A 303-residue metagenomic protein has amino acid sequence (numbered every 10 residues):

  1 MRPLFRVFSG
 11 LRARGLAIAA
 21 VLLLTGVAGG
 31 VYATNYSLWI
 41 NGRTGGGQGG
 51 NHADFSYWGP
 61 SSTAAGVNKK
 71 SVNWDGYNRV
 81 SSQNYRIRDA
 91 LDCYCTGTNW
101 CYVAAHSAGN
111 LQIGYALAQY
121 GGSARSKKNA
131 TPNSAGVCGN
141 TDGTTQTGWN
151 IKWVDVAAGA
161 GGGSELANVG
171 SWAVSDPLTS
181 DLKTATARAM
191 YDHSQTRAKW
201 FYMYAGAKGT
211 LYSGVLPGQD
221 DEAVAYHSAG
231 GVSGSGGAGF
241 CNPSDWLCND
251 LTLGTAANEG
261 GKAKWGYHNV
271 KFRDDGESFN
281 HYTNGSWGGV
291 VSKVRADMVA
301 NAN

Functional and structural regions predicted by a protein language model:
M1-L11: N-terminal secretory signal peptides that target proteins for export/translocation
L16-L24: Hydrophobic helical h-region of N-terminal Sec-dependent signal peptides in bacterial secretory/periplasmic proteins
Y32-V103, G162-E165, W172: Active-site catalytic motif of lipid deacylating hydrolases and related acyltransferases
N35-S37, Y85-W200: Serine-dependent carboxylesterase/thioesterase catalytic core of lipase-like alpha/beta-hydrolase/SGNH enzymes
R43-G45, N110, A160-G162, K208-L211: Short, solvent-exposed loop/turn segments at secondary-structure junctions
Q195-N303: C-terminal catalytic-base region of ester-bond hydrolases, centering on the histidine of the charge-relay
